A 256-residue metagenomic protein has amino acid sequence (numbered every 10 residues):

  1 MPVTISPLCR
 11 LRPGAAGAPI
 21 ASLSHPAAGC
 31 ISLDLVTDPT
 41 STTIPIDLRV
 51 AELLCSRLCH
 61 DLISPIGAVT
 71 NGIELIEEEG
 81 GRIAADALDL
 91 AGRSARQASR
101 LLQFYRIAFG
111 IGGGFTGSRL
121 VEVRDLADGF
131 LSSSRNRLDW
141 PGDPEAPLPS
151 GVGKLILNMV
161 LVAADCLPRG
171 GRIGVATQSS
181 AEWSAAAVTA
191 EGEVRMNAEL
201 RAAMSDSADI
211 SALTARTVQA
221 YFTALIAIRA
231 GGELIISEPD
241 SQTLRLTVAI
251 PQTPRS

Functional and structural regions predicted by a protein language model:
T43-L53, R135-V162, P168, D209-A212: Conserved short strand/loop->alpha-helix "switch" segment adjacent to the catalytic nucleotide/phosphoryl-transfer site
E52-G72, E79, G151-T177, Y221-I226: Conserved ATP-binding N-box helix of the HATPase_c
E77-A84: Short acidic helix/loop segment immediately C-terminal to the autophosphorylated histidine in two-component histidine
A84-R137: Conserved DHp (HisKA) dimerization/phosphotransfer helix of two-component histidine kinases, i.e., the long coiled-coil
W183-T217: Glycine-rich/acidic phosphate-handling loop/turn and adjacent ATP-lid/helix of nucleotide-binding kinase/ATPase domains
G231-E238: Glycine-rich ATP-binding loops of the HATPase_c
D240-T247: Glycine-rich nucleotide-binding loop
V248-S256: C-terminal end segment of the histidine kinase catalytic
